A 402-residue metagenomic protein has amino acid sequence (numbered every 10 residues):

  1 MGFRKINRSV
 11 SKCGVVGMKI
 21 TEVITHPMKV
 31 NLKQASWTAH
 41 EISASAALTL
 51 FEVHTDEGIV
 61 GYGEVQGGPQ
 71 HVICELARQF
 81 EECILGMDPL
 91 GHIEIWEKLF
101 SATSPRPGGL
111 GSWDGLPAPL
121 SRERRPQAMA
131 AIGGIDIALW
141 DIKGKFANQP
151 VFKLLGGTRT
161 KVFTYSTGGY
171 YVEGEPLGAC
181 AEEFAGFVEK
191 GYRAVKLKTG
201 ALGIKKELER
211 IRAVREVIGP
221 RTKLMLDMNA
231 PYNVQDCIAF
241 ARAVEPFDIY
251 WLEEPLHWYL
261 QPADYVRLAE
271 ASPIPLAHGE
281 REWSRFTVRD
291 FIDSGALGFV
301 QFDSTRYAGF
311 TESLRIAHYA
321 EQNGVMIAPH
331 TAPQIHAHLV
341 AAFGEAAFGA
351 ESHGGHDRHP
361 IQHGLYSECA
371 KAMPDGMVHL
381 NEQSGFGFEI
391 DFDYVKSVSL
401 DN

Functional and structural regions predicted by a protein language model:
F3-G17: Short, Lys/Arg-enriched N-terminal segments with co-localized hydrophobic residues within the first ~10-30 amino acids
G17-Q66, H359-L365: Structured beta-strand/loop patches that form or line metal/cofactor-binding pockets in enzymes
I20, G58, F80, I135 (+8 more regions): Conserved, mostly hydrophobic/aromatic
H54-F146: Metal- or metallocofactor-binding catalytic centers and their adjacent structured scaffolds across diverse enzyme
G63, T164-T167, R193-L197, L224-M228 (+5 more regions): Hydrophobic faces of well-ordered beta-strands that scaffold small-molecule active sites in alpha/beta enzyme cores
P126, D136-V172: Glycine-rich, aromatic-flanked loop segments that form ligand/cofactor-binding clefts across common enzyme folds
G156, T160-S272: Metal-dependent enolase-superfamily TIM-barrel catalytic cores that perform enediolate-based chemistry
R242, D248, L256-M377, E389: Shared catalytic-loop signature of beta/alpha-barrel
